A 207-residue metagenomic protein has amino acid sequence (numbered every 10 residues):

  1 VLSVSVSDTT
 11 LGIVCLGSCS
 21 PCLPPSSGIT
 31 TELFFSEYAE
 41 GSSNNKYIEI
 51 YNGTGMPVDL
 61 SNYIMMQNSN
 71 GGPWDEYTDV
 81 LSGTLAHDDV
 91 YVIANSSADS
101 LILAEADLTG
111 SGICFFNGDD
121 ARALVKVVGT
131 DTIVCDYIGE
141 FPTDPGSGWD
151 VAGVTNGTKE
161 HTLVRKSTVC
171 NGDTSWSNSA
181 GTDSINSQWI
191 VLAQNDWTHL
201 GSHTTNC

Functional and structural regions predicted by a protein language model:
V1-G28, Q194-C207: Primarily marks secretory-pathway-exposed extracellular/lumenal segments that are disulfide- and glycosylation-prone
V1-V4, V125-G129, S167: Ser/Thr/Pro-rich, low-complexity mucin-like regions that serve as glycosylated stalks/linkers or repetitive adhesive
S3, M56-D59, L103, D131-Y137 (+2 more regions): Short, surface-exposed terminal/edge motifs of secreted or surface/virion proteins that either
L11, L16-E160: Activation on beta-sandwich/Ig-like modules and their edge loops
T155-L200: Extracellular low-complexity, Gly/Ser/Thr-rich intrinsically disordered linkers and protease-sensitive activation/hinge
